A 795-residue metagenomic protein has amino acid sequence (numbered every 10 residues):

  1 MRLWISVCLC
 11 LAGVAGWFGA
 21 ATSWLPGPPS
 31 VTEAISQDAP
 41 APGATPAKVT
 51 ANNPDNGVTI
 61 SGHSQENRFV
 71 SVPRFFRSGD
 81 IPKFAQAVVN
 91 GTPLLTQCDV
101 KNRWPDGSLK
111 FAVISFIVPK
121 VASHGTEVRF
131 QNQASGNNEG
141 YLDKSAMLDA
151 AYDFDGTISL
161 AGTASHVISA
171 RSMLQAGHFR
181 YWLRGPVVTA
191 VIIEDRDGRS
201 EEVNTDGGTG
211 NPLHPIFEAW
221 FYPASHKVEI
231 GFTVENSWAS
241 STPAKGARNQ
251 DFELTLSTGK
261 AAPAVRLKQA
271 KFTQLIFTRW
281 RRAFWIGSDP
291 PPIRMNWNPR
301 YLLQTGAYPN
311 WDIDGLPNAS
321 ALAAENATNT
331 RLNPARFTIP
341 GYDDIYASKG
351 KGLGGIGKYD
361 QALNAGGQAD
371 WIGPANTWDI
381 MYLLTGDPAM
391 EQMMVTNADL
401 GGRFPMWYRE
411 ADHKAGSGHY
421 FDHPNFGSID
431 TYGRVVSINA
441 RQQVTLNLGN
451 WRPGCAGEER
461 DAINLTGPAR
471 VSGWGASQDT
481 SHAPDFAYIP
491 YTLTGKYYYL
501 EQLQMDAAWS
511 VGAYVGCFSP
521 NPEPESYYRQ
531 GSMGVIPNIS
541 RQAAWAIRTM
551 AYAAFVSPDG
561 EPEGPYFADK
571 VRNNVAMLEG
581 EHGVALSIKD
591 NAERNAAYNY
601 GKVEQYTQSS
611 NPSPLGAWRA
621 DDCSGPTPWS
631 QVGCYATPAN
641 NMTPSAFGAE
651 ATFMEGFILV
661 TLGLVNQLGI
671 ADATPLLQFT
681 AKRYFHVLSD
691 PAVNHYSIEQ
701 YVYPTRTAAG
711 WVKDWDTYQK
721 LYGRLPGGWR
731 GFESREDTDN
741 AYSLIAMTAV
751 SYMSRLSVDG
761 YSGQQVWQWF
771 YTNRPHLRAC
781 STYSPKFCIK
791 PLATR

Functional and structural regions predicted by a protein language model:
M1-S23: Sec-dependent N-terminal signal peptides
R2, S6-C8, T96, D621 (+2 more regions): Secreted/extracellular small peptides and ectodomain modules produced from precursors
V7, S78-D80, M147-D149, P223 (+2 more regions): Sterically constrained small-residue positions within well-ordered secondary structures of folded domains
W17-D38: Signal peptide processing junction and immediate N-terminal pro/mature segment of secreted/exported proteins
V31, I35-S165, H178-Y181, P186-D197 (+1 more regions): Alpha-mannosidase-like glycoside hydrolase catalytic domains involved in N-glycan trimming, generalizing to other
R68, M147, A151-I158, A170 (+4 more regions): Generic structural signal of hydrophobic/aromatic residues within well-ordered alpha-helices of folded domains
H166-S172: Glycine- and charge-enriched low-complexity intrinsically disordered segments
R184-R795: Catalytic cores of extracellular degradative/oxidative enzymes
